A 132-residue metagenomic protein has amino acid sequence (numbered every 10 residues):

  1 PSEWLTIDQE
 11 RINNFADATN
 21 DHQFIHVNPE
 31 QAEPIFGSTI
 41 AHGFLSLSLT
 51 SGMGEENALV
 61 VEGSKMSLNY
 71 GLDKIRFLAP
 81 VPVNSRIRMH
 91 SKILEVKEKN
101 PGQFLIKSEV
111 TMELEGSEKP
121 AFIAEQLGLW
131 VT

Functional and structural regions predicted by a protein language model:
P1-N69: Hot-dog-fold acyl-thioester-processing enzymes
G37, L78-A79: Short, surface-exposed secondary-structure edge patches
L72-F77: Short alpha-helix capping/helix-loop boundary micro-motifs
P80-T132: HotDog/MaoC-like acyl-thioester-processing domains
